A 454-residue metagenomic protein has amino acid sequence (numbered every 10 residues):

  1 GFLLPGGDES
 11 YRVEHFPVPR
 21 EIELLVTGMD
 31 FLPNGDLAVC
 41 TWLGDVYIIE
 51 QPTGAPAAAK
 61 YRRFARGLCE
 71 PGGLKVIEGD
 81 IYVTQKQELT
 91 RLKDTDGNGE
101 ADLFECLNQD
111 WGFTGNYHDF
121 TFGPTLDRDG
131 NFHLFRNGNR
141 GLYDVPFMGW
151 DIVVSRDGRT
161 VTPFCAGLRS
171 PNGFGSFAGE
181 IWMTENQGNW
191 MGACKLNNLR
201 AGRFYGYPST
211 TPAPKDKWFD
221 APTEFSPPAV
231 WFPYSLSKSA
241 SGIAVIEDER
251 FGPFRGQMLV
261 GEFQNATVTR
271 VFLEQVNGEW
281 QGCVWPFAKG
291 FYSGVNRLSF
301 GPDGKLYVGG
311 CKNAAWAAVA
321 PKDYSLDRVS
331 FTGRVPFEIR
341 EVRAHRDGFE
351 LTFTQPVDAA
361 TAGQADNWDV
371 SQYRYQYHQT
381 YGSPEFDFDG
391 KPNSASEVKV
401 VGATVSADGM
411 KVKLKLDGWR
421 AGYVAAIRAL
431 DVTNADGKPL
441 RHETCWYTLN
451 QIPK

Functional and structural regions predicted by a protein language model:
G1-G348, A359: Beta-propeller domains with acidic blade repeats across secreted/periplasmic ectodomains and cytosolic WD/CNH propellers
D347-L351, V412: Structural beta-strand segments of beta-rich domains
L351-G402, I427-A435, E443-W446: Short, surface-exposed alpha-helix to beta-strand junction/turn motifs within ectodomains of secreted and cell-envelope
V405-D408: Blade-terminus and WD-like Trp-Asp/Gly-His loop motifs, strongest in beta-propeller folds
K413-D417: Exposed aromatic-hydrophobic patches
G418-Y423: Surface-exposed, short loops/turns at beta-strand junctions within beta-sandwich domains
R441-K454: Short beta-strand elements
